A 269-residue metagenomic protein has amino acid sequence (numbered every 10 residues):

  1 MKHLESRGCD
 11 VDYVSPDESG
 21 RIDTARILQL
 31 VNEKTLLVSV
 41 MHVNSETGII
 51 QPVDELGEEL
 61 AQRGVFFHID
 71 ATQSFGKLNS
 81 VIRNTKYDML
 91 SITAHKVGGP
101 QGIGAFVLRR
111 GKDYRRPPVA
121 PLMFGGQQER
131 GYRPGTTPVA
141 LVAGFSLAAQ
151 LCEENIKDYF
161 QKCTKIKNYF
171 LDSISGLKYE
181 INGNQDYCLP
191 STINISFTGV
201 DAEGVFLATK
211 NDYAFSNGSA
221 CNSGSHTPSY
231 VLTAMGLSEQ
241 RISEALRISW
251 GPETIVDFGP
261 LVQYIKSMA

Functional and structural regions predicted by a protein language model:
M1-A269: Pyridoxal 5′-phosphate
